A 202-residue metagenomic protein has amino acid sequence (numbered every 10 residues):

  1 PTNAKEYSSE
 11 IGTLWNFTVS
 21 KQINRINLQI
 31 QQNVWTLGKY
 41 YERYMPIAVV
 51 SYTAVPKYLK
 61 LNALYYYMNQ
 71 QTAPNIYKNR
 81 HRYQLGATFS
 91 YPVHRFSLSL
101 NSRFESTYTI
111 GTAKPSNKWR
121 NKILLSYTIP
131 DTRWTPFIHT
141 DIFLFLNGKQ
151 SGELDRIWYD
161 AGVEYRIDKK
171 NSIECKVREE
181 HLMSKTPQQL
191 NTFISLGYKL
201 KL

Functional and structural regions predicted by a protein language model:
T2-V55, K60-N62: Start-of-domain marker
N3-S8, W35-K39, T72-K78, T109-K114 (+2 more regions): Outer-membrane beta-barrel domain signature
S9-T13, E42-P46, N79-Y83, P115-W119 (+2 more regions): Residues that define the transmembrane beta-barrel architecture of outer-membrane proteins
W15-K21, A48-Y52, L85-Y91, F104 (+3 more regions): Residues on the lipid-exposed face of transmembrane beta-strands in outer-membrane beta-barrel proteins
I23-I30, K57-A63, H94-L98, D131-P136 (+1 more regions): Repeated loop/turn-to-beta-strand initiation elements of outer-membrane beta-barrel proteins
I23-R25, Q32-G38, A54, Y65-Q71 (+5 more regions): Transmembrane beta-strands of outer-membrane beta-barrel pores
S97-L144: Detector for outer-membrane/organellar transmembrane beta-barrel domains, recognizing the amphipathic beta-strand
I138, K149-Q150, L154-L202: Predominantly the C-terminal beta-signal and adjacent terminal strand-loop region of outer-membrane beta-barrel
